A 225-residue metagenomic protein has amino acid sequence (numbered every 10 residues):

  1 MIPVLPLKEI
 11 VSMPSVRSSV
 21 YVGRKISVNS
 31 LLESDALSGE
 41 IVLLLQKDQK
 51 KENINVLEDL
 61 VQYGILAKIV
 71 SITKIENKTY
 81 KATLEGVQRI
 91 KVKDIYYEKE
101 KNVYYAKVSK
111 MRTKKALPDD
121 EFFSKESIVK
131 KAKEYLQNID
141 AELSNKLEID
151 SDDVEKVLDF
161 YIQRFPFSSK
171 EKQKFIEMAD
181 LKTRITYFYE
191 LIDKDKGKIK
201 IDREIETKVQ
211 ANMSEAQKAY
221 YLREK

Functional and structural regions predicted by a protein language model:
M1-K225: N-terminal low-complexity, acidic/polar interaction/targeting segments
